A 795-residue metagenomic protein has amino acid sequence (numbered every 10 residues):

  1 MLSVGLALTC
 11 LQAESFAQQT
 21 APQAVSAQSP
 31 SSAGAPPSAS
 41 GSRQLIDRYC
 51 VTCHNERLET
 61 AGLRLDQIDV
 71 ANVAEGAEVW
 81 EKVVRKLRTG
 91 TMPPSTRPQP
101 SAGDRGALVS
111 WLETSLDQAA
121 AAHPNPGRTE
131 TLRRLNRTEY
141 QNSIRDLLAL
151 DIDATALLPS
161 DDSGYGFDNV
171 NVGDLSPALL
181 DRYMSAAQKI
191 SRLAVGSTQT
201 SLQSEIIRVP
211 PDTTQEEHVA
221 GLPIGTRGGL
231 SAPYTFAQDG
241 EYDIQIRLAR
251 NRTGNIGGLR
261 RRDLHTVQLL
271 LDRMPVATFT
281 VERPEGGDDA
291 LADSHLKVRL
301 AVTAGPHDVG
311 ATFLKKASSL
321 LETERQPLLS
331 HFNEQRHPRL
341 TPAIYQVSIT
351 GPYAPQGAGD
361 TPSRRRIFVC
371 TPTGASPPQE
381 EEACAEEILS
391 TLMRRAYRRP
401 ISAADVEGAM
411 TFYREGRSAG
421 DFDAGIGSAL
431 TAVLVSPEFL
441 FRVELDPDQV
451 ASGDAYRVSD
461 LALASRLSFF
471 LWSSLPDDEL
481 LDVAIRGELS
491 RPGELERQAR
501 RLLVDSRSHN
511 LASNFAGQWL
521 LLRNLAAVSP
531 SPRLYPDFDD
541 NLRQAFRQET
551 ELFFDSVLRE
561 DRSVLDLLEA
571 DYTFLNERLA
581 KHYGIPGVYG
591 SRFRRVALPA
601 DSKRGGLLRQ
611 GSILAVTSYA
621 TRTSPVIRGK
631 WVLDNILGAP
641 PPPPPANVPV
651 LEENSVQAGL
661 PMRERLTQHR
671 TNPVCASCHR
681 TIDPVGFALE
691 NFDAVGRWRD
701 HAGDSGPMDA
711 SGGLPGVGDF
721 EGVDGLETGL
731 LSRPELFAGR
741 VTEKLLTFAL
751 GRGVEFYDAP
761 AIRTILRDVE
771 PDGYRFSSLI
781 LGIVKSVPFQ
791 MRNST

Functional and structural regions predicted by a protein language model:
M1-Q12: Bacterial N-terminal signal peptides
E14-L63, E75-K82, K86-T91, S95-T795: Low-complexity, glycine/serine/threonine/alanine-rich intrinsically disordered linker and propeptide segments
I68-V70, D448-Q449: Short, conserved catalytic-motif segment at the N-terminal edge
